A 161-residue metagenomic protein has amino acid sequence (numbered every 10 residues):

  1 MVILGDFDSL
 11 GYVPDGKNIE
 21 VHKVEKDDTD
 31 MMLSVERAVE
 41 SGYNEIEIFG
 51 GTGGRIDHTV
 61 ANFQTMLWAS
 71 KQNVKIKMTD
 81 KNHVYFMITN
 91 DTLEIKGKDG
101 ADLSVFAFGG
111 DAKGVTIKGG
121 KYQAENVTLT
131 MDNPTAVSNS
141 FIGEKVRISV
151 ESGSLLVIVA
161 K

Functional and structural regions predicted by a protein language model:
M1-Q72: Acidic/Gly/His-enriched mid-domain segments of enzyme catalytic cores or analogous surface patches that mediate
S9, E25, N82-V84, D111: Short, solvent-exposed coil/turn elements at secondary-structure transition points
Y12, I56, M87, K113-V115: Short active-site-adjacent structural elements
D30-S34, K75-T79, G100-D111: Short, basic, helix/turn surface patches
E40, W68-V74, G110, V127 (+1 more regions): Generic secondary-structure signature for well-ordered alpha-helical cores
F49-G51, T79, F106-A107, S149: Short beta-strand segments
L67-G97, L103: Class I SAM-dependent methyltransferase SAM-binding "motif I" and its flanking Rossmann-like core
T89-K161: Long, charged alpha-helical interface segments
